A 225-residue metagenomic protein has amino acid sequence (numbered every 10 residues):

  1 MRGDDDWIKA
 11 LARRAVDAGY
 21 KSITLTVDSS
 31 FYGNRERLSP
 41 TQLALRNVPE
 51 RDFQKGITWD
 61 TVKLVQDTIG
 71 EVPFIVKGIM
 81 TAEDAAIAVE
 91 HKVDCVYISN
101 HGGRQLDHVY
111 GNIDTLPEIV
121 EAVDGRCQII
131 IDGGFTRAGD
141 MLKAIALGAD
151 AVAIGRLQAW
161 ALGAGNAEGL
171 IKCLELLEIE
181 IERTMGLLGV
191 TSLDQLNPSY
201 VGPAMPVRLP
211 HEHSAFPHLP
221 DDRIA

Functional and structural regions predicted by a protein language model:
R2-I131, A138-W160: Alpha/beta enzyme core
I113-A225: Alpha/beta catalytic cores of nucleotide-metabolism and tRNA/nucleoside-modifying enzymes
